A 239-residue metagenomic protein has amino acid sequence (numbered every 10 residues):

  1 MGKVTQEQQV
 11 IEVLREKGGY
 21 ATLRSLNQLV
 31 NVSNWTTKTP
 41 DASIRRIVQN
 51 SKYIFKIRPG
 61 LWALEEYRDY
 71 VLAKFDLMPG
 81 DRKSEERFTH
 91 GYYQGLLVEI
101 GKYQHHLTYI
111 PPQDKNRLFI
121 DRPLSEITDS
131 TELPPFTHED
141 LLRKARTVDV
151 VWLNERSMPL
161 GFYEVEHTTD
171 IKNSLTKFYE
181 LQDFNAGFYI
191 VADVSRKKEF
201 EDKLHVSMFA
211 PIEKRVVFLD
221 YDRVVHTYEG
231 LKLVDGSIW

Functional and structural regions predicted by a protein language model:
M1-R24: Positively charged, polyanion-binding regions of nucleic-acid-associated proteins
G2-E7, S33-P79: Charged low-complexity interaction tracts in eukaryotic proteins
S25-V30: A short acidic, leucine-rich amphipathic alpha-helix
I44, A73-P112: Nuclease catalytic cores
G80-E86, K102, Y109-S157, E229-W239: Active-site metal-binding core of divalent-cation-utilizing nuclease and nuclease-like domains
T128, P134-V148, N154-D220: Catalytic cores of nucleic-acid endonucleases
M208-W239: Charged, structured surface patches that assemble and position nucleic-acid processing machinery
